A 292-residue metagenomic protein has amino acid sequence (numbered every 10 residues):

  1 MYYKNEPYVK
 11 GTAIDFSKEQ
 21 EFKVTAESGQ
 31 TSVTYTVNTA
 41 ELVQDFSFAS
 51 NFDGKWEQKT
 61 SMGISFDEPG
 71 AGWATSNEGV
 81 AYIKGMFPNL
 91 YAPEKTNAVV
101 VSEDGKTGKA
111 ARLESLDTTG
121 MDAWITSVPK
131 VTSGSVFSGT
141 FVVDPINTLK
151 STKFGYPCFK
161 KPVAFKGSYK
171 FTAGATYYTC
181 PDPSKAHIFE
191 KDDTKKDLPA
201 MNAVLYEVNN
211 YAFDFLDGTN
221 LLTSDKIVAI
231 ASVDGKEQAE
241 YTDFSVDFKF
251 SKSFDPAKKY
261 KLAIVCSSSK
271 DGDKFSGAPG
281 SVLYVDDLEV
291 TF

Functional and structural regions predicted by a protein language model:
M1-S47: Beta-rich interaction/scaffold domains
Y2, N202-V204, A263: Beta-strand signatures of extracellular beta-sandwich domains
E6-V9, L149-K153, A229-I230: Short structured motifs
S17-E21, P162, A257-K259: Extracellular Ig-like/FN3 beta-sandwich strand-entry sites
T36-L90: Extracellular carbohydrate-recognition regions
V101-M121: Short carbohydrate-recognition loop motifs
S115-N210: Extracellular-facing segments of soluble proteins and assemblies that are Gly/Ser/Thr-biased and enriched in aromatics
Y206-F292: Terminal, low-complexity interaction segments
